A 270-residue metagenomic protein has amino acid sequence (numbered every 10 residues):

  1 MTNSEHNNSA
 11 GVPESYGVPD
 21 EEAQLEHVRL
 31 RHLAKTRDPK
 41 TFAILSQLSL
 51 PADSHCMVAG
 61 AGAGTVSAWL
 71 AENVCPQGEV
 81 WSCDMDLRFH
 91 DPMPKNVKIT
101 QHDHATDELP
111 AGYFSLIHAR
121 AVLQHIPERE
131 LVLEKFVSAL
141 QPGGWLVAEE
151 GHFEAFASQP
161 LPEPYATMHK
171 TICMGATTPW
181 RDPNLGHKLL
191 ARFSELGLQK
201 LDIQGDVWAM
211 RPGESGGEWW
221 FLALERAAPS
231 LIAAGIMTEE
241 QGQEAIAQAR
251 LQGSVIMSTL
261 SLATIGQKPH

Functional and structural regions predicted by a protein language model:
V12-D38: Class I SAM-dependent methyltransferase Rossmann-like catalytic core, especially the SAM/SAH-binding loop
K35-H55, W69: Conserved alpha-helix/loop element of class I SAM-dependent methyltransferases that forms part of the SAM/SAH-binding
H55-D107, L131: Class I SAM-dependent methyltransferase SAM/SAH-binding core
D107-I117: A short acidic, Gly/Pro-enriched loop at the edge of an enzyme's catalytic core that lines a small-molecule cofactor
S115-E130: A short SAM/SAH-binding and catalytic strip from SAM-dependent methyltransferases
E130-W145: A short glycine-rich, Lys/Arg-flanked "PGG" loop and its adjoining helix->strand segment in the class I
V147-E214: Conserved catalytic/acceptor-binding region of the Class I
S194, L201-H270: Conserved Class I S-adenosyl-L-methionine
